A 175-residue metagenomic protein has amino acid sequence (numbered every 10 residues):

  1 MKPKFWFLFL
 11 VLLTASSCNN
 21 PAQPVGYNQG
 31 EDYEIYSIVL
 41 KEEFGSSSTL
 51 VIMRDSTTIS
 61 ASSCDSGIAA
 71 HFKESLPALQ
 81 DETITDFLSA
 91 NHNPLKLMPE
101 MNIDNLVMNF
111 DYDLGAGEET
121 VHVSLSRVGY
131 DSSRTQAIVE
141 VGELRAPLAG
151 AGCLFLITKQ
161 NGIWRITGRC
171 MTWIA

Functional and structural regions predicted by a protein language model:
M1-F7: Bacterial N-terminal signal peptides that target proteins for export
F7-A15: Bacterial N-terminal signal peptides
C18-I138, G142-A151, T172-A175: Flexible low-complexity loop/turn motifs enriched in small/helix-breaking residues
F155-I174: Short beta-strand edge/turn micro-motifs at domain boundaries
